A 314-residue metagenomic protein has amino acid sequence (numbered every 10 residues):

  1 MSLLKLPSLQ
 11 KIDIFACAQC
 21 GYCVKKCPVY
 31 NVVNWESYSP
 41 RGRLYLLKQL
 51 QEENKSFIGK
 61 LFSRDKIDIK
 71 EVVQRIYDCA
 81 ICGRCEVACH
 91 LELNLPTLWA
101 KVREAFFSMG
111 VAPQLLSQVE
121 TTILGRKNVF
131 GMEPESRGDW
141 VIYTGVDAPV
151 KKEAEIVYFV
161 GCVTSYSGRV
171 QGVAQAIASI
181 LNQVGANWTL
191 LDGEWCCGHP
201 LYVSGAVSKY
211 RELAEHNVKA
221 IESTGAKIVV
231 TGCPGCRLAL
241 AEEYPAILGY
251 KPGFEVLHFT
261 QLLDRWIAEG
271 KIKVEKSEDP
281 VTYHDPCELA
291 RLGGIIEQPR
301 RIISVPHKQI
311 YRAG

Functional and structural regions predicted by a protein language model:
M1-S37, R43, Q49: Long terminal accessory regions outside catalytic cores
L3, I267-G314: Redox cofactor-anchoring modules in respiratory/redox and cofactor-processing assemblies
P7-K11, L44, K48-A239, E243-L248 (+1 more regions): Iron-sulfur-cluster electron-transfer modules
C20-V24, C82-C85, C287: Cysteine-cluster motifs in flexible loop/terminal segments that predominantly coordinate metals
D192, T260, G314: Residues at the C-termini of beta-strands that transition into short coil/loop
G249-S277: Short, flexible loop segments at boundaries between secondary-structure elements
